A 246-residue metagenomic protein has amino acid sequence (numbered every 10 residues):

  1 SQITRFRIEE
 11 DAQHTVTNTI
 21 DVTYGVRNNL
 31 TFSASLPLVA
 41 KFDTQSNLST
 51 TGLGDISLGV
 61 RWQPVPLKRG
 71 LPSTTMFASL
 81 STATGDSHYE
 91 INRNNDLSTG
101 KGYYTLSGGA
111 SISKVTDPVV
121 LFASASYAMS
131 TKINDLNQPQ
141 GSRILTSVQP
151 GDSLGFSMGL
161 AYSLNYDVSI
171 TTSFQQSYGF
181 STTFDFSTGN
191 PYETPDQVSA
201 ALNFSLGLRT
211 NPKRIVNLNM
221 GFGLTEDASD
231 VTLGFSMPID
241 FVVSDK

Functional and structural regions predicted by a protein language model:
S1-T17, R93-L97: Surface-exposed strand-loop-strand hairpins of Gram-negative outer-membrane beta-barrel proteins
S1-T4, F42-T50, D86-N94, A128 (+3 more regions): Outer-membrane beta-barrel translocator domains and adjoining extracellular loop/strand segments of Gram-negative
I3-I8, R143-K246: Outer membrane beta-barrel transmembrane domains
R5, L36-F42, P64, L80-D86 (+5 more regions): Transmembrane beta-strands of outer-membrane beta-barrel pores
H14-N18, T50-I56, P72, G100-L106 (+3 more regions): Residues that define the transmembrane beta-barrel architecture of outer-membrane proteins
I20-Y24, A34, L58-W62, A78 (+6 more regions): Residues on the lipid-exposed face of transmembrane beta-strands in outer-membrane beta-barrel proteins
R27-N29, V39, V65-R69, T116-V119 (+3 more regions): Outer-membrane beta-barrel channels and translocator barrels
D55-T105: Hydrophobic alpha-helical segments and helix pairs
